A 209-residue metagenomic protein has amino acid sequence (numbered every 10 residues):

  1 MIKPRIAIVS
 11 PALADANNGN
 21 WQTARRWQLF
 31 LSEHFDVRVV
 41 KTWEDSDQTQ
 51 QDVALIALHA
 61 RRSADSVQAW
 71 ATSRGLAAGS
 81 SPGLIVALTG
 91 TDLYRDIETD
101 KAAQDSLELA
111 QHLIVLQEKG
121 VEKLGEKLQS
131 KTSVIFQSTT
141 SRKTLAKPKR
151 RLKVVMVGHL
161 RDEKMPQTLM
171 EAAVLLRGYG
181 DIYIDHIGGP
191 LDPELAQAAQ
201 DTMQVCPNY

Functional and structural regions predicted by a protein language model:
M1-D52: N-terminal pre-catalytic "stem/leader" segment of glycosyltransferase-like enzymes
A12-A14, V157-R161, P190-L191: Short donor-sugar binding/catalytic loops of nucleotide-sugar-dependent glycosyltransferases, especially enzymes
E44-S66: Short N-terminal targeting/anchoring amphipathic segment
A54-I56, A71-Y94, H112-I114: Active-site proximal beta-strand in glycosyltransferases
L93-Q111: A conserved, positively charged/aromatic
E108-T144, K153: Donor nucleotide-sugar binding/catalytic pocket of nucleotide-sugar-dependent glycosyltransferases
A146-K164, M170-R177, I184-D185: Conserved donor-binding/catalytic core segment of Leloir-type glycosyltransferases
D181-Q197: Glycosyltransferase donor-sugar binding loop
